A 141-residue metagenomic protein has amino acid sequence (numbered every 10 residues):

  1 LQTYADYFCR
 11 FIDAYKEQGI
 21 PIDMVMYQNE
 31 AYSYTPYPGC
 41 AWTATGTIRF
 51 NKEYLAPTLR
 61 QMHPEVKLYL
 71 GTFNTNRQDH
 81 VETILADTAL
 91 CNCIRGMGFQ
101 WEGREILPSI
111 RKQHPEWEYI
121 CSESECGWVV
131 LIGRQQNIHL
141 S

Functional and structural regions predicted by a protein language model:
L1-D87, L107-P108, K112: Active-site cleft segment of glycoside hydrolase catalytic domains centered on the general acid/base Glu
C9, C40, C91-C93, C121 (+1 more regions): Generic recognition of cysteine residues
P21, L85-M97, L140-S141: Structural recognition of alpha->loop->beta junctions
D23-Y27, K67-L70, R95-F99, E118-S122: Structural recognition of the beta-strand scaffold that forms the well-ordered cores of secreted hydrolase catalytic
A44-G46, D87-L90, W117-Y119, H139-L140: Short, low-complexity, polar/charged sequence segments that are solvent-exposed and flexible
G96-S141: Catalytic-core region of carbohydrate-active enzymes that cleave or remodel glycosidic bonds
